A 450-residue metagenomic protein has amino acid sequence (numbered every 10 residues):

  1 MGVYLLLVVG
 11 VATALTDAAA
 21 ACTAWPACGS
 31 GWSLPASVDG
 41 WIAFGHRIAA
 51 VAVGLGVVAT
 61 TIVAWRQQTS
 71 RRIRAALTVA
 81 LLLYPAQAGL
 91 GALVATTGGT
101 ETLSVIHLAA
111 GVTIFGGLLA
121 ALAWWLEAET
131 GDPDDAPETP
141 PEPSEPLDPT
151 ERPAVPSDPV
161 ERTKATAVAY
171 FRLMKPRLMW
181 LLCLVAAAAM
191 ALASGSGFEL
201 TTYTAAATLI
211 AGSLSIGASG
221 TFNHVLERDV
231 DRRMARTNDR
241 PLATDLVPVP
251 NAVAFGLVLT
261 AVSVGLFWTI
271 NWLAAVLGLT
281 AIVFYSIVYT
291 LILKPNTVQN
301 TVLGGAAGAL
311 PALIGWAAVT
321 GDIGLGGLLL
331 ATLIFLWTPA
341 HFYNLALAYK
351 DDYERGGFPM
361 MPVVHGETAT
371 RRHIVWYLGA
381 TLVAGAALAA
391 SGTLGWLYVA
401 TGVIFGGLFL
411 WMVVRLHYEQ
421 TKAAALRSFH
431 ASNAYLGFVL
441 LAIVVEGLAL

Functional and structural regions predicted by a protein language model:
M1-L15, P35, T61-L83, T100 (+9 more regions): Haloarchaeal acidic low-complexity proteome signature biased toward cell-envelope/secretome components but also
A18-A21, V225-V258, V262-S263, L336-L388: Solvent-exposed interhelical
A18-G40: Extracytosolic (periplasmic/ER-lumenal) interhelical loops and adjacent juxtamembrane/interface segments of multi-pass
V51-A86, V253-P295, W376-H430: Transmembrane helix-loop-helix
A75-L82, L184-A187, L192, S196-N223 (+2 more regions): Membrane-embedded alpha-helical segments that form the functional core of polytopic membrane enzymes, especially those
P85, L184-A187, L303-T320, T368 (+1 more regions): Small-residue-rich segments of transmembrane alpha-helices in multi-pass membrane proteins, especially helix faces
A165-W180, T237, P241-A252, Y289-A307 (+2 more regions): Interhelical loop and helix-boundary elements at the membrane-water interface of polytopic inner-membrane proteins
M190-I210, V262-V276, P311-T332, A386-L397 (+1 more regions): Helix-coil boundary and interhelical linker segments in multi-pass alpha-helical membrane proteins
